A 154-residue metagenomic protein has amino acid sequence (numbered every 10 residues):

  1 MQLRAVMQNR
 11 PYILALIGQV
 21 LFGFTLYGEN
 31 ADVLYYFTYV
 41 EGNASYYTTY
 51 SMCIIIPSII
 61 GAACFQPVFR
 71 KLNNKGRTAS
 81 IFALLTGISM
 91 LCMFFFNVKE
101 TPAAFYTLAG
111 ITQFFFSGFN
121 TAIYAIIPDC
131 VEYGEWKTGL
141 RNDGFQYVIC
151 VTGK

Functional and structural regions predicted by a protein language model:
M1-K154: Membrane-embedded alpha-helical bundles of multi-pass transporters/translocases, especially carrier/permease families
